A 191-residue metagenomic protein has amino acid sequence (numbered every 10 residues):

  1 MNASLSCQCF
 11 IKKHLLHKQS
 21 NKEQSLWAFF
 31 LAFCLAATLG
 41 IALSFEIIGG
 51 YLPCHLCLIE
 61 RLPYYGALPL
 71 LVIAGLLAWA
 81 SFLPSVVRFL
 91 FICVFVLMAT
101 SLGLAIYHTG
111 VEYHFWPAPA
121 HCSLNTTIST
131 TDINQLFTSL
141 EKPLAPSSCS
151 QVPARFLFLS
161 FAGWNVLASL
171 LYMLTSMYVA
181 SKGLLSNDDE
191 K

Functional and structural regions predicted by a protein language model:
M1-E23: Short, Lys/Arg-rich, polar N-terminal cytosolic tail immediately upstream of the first transmembrane signal-anchor
N21-A32, A80-L102, L174: Interfacial segments of alpha-helical transmembrane regions
F33-L52, V72-L76, L140: Immediate flanking context of iron-sulfur cluster ligation sites
A37-E46, A99-F115: C-terminal TM-helix exit segments that contain a strictly Trp-centered aromatic cap at the helix terminus
Y51-L62, A120-S123: Non-cytosolic membrane-interface motifs at loop->transmembrane helix junctions
I73-S81, M177-L184: Structural signal for the C-terminal ends of transmembrane alpha-helices and the immediately following loop
Y113-S160: Extracytosolic (periplasmic/ER-lumenal) interhelical loops and adjacent juxtamembrane/interface segments of multi-pass
E141-K191: A hydrophobic membrane-anchoring alpha-helix module
